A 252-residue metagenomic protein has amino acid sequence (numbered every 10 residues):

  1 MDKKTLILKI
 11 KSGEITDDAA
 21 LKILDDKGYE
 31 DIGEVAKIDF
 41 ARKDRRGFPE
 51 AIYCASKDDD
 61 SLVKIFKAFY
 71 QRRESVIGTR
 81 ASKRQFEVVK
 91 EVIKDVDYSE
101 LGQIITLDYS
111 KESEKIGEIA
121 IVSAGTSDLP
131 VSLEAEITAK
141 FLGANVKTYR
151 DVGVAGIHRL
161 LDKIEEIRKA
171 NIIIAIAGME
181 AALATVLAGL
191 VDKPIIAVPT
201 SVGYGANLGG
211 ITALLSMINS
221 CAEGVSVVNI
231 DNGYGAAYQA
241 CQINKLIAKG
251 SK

Functional and structural regions predicted by a protein language model:
M1-S82, F86-E87, E91-V92, V96: Long amphipathic alpha-helical segments
P49-I52, V76, E118-A124, I173-A175 (+1 more regions): Short glycine-rich or small-residue beta-strand-to-loop segments that form or flank ligand, phosphate, metal/Fe-S
D60-L62, D128-L133, I157, A177-L187 (+2 more regions): Short glycine/serine/threonine-rich phosphate/pyrophosphate-binding segments that cradle anionic phosphate groups
I104-T106, N145-E166, I211-T212, V228: Glycine-rich oxoanion-binding loops at beta->alpha junctions
I116-G156: Glycine-rich phosphate/diphosphate-binding loop of Rossmann-like nucleotide-binding domains
S123, S127, E165-R168, I172 (+2 more regions): C-terminal binding/interaction regions
D162-T200: Glycine-rich phosphate-binding loop
